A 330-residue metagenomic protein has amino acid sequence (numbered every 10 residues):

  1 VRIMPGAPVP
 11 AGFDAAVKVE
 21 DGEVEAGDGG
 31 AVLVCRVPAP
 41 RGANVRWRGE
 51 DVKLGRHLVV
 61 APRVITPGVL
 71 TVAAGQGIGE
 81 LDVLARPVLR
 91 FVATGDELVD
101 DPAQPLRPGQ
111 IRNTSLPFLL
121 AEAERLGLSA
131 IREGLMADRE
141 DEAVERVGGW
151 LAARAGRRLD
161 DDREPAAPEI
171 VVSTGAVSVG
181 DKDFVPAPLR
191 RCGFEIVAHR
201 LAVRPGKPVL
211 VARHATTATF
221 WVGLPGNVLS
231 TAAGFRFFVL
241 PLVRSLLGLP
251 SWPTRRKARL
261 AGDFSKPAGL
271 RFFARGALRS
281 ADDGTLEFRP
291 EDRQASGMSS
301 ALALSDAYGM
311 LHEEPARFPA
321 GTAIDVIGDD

Functional and structural regions predicted by a protein language model:
V1-R132, D292, D330: Short, glycine/charged-enriched hinge/interface segments at domain edges or termini
I3-P5, V19-E20, V60-A61, S173-G175 (+3 more regions): Thr-Gly-centered strand-to-loop micro-motif
A7, A43, E50, R56 (+7 more regions): Gly/Ser/Thr-rich helix-start
A39-V52, R63-P67, A85, G109-P117 (+8 more regions): Electropositive phosphate-/nucleotide-binding environments in soluble metabolic enzymes
V45, G75-I78, V144-G149, R157-D160 (+1 more regions): A generic local structural motif
V52, P188-D330: Flexible glycine/proline-rich
V60, D183, A281-T285: Proline-centered turn/helix-capping motifs that create local helix->coil transitions or kinks
A85-L224, V228-G234, S245: Helix-rich terminal scaffold detector
